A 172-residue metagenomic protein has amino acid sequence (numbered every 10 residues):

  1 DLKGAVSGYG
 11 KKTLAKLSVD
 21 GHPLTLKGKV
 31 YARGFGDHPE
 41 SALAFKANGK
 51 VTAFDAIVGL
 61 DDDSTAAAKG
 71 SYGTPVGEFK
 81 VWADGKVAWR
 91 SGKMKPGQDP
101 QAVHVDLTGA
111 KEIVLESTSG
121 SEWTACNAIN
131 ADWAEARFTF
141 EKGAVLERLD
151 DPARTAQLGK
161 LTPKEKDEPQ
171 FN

Functional and structural regions predicted by a protein language model:
D1-N172: Gly-Asp-aromatic-enriched flexible segments
